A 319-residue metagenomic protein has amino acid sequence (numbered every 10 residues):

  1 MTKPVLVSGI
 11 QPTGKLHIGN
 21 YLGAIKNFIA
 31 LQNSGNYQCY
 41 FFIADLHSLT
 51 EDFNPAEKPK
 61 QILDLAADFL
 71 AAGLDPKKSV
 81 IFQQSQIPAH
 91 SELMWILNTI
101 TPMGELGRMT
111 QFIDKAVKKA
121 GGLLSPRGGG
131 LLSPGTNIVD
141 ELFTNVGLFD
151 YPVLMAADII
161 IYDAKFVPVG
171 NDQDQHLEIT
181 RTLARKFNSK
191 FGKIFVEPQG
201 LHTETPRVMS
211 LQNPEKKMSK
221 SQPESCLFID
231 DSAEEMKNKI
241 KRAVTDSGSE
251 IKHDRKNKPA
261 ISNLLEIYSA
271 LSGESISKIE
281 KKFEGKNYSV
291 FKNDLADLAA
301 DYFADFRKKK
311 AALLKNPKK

Functional and structural regions predicted by a protein language model:
M1: A short, basic/flexible loop-to-alpha-helix module at the beginning of a structural domain
P4-V7, P12-L124, L131, G135-A156: N-terminal Rossmann-like or analogous alpha/beta NTP/dinucleotide-binding catalytic cores that position adenine
I10-P12, D45-H47, K165-F166, Q222 (+1 more regions): Short, histidine-centered active-site or binding-site loop motifs used for metal coordination, general acid-base
L16-L22, Q38-A44, N54-D64, K77 (+4 more regions): Structured ligand/cofactor/substrate-binding pocket environments in proteins
Q32, A66, G73, T101-E105 (+4 more regions): A generic secondary-structure signal for well-formed alpha-helical elements
F69, L97, D172, E215 (+1 more regions): Divalent metal-coordination and catalytic microenvironments
M103-G107, I161-P168, S269-I279: Short helix-capping/linker segments at secondary-structure and domain boundaries
G128, Q175, R181-K319: Conserved nucleotide- and phosphate/pyrophosphate-binding catalytic cores in adenylate/nucleotidyl-handling enzymes
